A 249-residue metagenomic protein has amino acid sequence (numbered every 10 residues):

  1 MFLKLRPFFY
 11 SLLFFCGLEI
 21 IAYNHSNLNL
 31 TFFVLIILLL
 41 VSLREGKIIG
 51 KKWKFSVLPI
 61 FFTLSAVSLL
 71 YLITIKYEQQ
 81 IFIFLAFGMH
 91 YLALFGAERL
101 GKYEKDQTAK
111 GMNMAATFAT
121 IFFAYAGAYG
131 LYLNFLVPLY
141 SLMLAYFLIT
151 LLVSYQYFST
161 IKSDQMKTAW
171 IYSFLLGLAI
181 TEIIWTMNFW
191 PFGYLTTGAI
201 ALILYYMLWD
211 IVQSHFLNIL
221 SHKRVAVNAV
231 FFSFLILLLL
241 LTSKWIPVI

Functional and structural regions predicted by a protein language model:
M1-Y103, N218-H222, A226-V227, F231-I249: N-terminal topogenic module of multi-pass integral membrane proteins
L3, G50-L58, G101-I121, P138-A145 (+2 more regions): Cytoplasm-facing juxtamembrane segments at the starts of transmembrane helices in multi-pass membrane proteins
I36-L38, H90, L176-I180, T197-V212: Hydrophobic alpha-helical membrane segments
S42-R44, L151-Q156, D210, L240: Alpha-helical transmembrane segments
F61-Q156: Extended, well-ordered protein cores
S68-T74, F122-L133, A179-Y194, I236-I249: Hydrophobic alpha-helical transmembrane segments in multi-pass integral membrane proteins
E104, M187-G193, V212-K223: Membrane-helix boundary connector in multi-pass membrane proteins
I161-I203: Intrinsically disordered, low-complexity segments enriched in Gly and acidic/Ser/Thr residues that form flexible
